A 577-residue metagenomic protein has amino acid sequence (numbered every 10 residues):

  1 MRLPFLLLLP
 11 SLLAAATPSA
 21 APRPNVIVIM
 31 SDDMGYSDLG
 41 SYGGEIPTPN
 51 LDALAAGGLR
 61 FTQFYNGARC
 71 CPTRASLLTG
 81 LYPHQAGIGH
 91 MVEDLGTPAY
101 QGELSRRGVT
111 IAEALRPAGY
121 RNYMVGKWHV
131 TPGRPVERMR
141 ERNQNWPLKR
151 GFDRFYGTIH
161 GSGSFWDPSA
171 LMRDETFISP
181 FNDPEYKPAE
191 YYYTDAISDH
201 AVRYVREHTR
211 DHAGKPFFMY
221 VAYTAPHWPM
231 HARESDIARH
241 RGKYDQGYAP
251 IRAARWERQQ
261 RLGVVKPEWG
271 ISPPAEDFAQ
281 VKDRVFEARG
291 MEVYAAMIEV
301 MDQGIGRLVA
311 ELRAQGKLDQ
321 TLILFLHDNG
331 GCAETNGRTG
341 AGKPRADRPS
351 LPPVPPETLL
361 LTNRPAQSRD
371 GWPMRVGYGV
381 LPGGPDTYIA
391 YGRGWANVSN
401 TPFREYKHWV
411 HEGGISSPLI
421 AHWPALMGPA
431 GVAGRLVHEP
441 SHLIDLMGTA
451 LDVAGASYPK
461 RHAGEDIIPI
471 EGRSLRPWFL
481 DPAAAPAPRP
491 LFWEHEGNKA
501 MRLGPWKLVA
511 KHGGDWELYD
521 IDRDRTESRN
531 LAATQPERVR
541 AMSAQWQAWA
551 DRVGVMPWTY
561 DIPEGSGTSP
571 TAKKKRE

Functional and structural regions predicted by a protein language model:
P4-A14: Bacterial N-terminal signal peptides
T17-H512, W516, R523-A544, A548-D551 (+1 more regions): Formylglycine-dependent sulfatase
